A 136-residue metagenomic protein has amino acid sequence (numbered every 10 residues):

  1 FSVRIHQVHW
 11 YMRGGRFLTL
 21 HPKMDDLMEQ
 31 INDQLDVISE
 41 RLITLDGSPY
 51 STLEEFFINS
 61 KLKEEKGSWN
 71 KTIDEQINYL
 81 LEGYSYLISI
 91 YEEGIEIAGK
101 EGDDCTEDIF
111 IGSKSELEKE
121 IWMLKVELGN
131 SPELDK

Functional and structural regions predicted by a protein language model:
F1, L20-K23, L27, Q34 (+4 more regions): General structural feature for long, well-ordered alpha-helical segments within catalytic domains of soluble enzymes
F1-D26, I90, G94-C105: Helix-loop segments that flank and shape redox-cofactor active sites
S2, H9, M28, L35 (+5 more regions): A structural signal for well-ordered alpha-helices, especially hydrophobic packing surfaces of coiled-coils
H6, W10, I43, Y50 (+3 more regions): Alpha-helical coiled-coil oligomerization motifs
L18-F56: Conserved alpha-helical segments that form or flank metal/cofactor-binding pockets of metalloenzymes
E40, I58-G112: Acidic/histidine-rich alpha-helical segments that form the ligand environment of transition-metal centers
G47, D103-E107, V126, P132: Short conserved catalytic/interaction loops centered on acidic-Pro-aromatic/His motifs
N70-D74, N130-K136: Membrane-interacting alpha-helical segments
